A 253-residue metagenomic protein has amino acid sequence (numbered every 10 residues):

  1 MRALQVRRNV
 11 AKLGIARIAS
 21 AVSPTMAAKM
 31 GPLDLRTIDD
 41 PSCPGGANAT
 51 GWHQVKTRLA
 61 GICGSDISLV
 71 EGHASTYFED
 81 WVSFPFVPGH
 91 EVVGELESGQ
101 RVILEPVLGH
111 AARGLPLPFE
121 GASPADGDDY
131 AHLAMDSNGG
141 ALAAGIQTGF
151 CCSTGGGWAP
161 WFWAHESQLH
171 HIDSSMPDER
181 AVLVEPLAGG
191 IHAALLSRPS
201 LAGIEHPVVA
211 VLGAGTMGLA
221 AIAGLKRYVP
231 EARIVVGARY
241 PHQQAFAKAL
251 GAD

Functional and structural regions predicted by a protein language model:
M1-P88: Short N-terminal strand-loop motif that marks the start of NAD(P)H/FAD-dependent oxidoreductase cofactor-binding domains
D39-A60, S75-A131, D173-S175: Glycine-rich beta-strand-centered segment in the early N-terminal region that forms part of a ligand/cofactor-binding
L59, C63, V92, Q168 (+1 more regions): A generic "binding-loop/recognition-motif" signal
E79, H90, L108-V209: NAD(P)H dinucleotide-binding glycine-rich loop of Rossmann-like/cofactor-binding domains, especially the beta1-alpha1
D173-D253: Mid-domain Rossmann-like dinucleotide-binding core that forms the NAD(H)/NADP(H) cofactor-binding site
